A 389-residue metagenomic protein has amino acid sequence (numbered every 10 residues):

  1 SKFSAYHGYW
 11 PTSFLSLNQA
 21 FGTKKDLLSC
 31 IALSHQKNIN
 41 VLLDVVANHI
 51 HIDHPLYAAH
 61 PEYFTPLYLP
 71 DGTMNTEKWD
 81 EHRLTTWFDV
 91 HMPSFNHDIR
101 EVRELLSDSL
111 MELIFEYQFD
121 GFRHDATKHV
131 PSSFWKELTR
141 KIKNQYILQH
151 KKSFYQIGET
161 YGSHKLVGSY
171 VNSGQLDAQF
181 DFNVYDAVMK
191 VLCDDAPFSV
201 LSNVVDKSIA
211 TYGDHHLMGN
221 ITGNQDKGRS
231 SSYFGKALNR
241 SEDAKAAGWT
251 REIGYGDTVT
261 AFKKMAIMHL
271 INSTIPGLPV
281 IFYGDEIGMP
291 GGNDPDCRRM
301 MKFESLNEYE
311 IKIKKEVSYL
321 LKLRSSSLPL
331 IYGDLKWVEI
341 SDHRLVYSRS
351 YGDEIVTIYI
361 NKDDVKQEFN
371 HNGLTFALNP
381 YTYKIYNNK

Functional and structural regions predicted by a protein language model:
S1-S4, V45-H54, A126-P131, G158-S163 (+2 more regions): Short, solvent-exposed turn/loop segments enriched in Gly/Ser/Thr/Pro and often Arg
S1-Y117, E137-Q149, L166-V167: Substrate-binding/active-site clefts of carbohydrate-active enzymes
G8-K24, F88-R103, D120-V130, V188-A196 (+2 more regions): The substrate-binding groove and active-site-proximal loops of carbohydrate-active enzymes, especially glycoside
F14, Y57, Y63-F64, F95 (+4 more regions): Short clusters of hydrophobic/aromatic residues that line enzyme substrate/ligand-binding pockets
H35, I39, S109-M111, F115 (+4 more regions): Active-site-proximal helices and loops of the catalytic beta/alpha 8
L42-L43, R123, I157, Y283-G284 (+1 more regions): Generic enzyme active-site microenvironment
H150, V200-E368, Y383-K384: Loop/helix patches that line or flank the sugar-binding groove of alpha-linked glycan CAZymes
F376-K389: C-terminal beta-strand-rich structural cap/linker in extracellular carbohydrate-active enzymes
